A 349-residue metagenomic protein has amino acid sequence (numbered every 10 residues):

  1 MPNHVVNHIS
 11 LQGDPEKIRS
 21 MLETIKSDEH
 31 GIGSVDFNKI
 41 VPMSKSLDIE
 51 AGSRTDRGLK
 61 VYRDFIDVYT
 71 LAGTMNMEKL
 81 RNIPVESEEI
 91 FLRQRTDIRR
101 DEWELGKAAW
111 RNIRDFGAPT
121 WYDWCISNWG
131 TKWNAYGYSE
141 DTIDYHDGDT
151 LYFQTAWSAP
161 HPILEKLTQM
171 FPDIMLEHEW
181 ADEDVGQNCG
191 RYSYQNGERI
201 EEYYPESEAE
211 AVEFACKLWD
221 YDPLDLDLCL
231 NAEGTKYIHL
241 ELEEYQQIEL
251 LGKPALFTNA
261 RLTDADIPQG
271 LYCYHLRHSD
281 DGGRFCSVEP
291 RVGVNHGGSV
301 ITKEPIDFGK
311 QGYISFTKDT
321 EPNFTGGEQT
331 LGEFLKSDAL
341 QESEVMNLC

Functional and structural regions predicted by a protein language model:
M1-L271, H275-G283, G293-I301, G309 (+3 more regions): Intrinsic low-complexity, intrinsically disordered or marginally ordered coil/linker segments
